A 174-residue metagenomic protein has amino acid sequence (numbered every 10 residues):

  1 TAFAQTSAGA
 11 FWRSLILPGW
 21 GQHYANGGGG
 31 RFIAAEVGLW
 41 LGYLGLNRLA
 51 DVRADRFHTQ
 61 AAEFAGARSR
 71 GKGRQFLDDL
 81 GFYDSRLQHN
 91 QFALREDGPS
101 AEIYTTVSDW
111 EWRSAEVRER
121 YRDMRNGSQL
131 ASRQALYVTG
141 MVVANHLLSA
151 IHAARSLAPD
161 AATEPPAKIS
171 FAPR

Functional and structural regions predicted by a protein language model:
T1-A2, L41: Cleavable Sec-type N-terminal signal peptides
A2-F11, L15-I16, H23-Y24, G28 (+1 more regions): Replace "edges of transmembrane helices
R13, L17-L49: N-terminal Sec/ER secretory leader and immediately downstream segment of secreted/extracellular precursors
